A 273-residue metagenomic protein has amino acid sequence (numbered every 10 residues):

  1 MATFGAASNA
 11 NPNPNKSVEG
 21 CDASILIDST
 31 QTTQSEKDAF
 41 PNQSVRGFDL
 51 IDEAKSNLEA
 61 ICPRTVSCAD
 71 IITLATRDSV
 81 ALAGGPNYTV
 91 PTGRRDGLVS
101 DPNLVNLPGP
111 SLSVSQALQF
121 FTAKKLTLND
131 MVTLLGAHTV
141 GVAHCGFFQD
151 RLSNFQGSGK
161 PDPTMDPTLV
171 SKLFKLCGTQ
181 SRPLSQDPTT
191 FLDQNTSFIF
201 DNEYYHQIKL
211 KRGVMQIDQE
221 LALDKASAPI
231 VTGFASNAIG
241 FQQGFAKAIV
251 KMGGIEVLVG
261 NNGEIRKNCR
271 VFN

Functional and structural regions predicted by a protein language model:
M1-N273: Catalytic cores of secreted/periplasmic or lumenal enzymes
